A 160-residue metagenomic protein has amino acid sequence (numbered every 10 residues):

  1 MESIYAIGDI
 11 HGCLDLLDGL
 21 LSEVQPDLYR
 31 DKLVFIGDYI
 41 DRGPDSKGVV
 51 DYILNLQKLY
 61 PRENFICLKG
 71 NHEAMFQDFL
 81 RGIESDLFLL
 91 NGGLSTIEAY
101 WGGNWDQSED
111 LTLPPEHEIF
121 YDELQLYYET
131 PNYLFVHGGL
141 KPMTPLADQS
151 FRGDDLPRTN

Functional and structural regions predicted by a protein language model:
E2, R62-N64, P115-E116, E123: A short helix-to-beta-strand connector/capping loop
S3, I7, G12-F88: Core catalytic region of metal-dependent phosphoesterases/phosphodiesterases, especially metallo-beta-lactamase-like
L89-N160: Acidic, His/Gly-enriched loop-helix segments that form or flank divalent-metal centers in metallo-dependent hydrolases
